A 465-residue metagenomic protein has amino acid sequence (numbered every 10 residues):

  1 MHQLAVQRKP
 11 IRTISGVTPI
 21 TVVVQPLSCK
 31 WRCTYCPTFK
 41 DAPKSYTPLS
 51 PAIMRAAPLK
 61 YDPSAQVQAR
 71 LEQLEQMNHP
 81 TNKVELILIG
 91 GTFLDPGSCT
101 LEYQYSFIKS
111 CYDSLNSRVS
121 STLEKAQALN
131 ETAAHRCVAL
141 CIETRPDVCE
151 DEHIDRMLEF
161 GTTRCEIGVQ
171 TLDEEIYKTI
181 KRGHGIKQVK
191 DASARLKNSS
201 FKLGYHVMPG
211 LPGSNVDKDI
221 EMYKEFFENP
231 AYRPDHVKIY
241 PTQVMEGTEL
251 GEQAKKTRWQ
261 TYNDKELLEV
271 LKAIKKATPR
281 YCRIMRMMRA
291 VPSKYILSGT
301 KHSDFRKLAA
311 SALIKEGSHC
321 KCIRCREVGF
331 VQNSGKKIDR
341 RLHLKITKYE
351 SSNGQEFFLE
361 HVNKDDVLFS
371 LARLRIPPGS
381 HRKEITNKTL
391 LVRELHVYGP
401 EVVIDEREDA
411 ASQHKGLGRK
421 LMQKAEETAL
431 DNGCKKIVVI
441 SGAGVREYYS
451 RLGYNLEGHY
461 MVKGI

Functional and structural regions predicted by a protein language model:
M1-R32, K40-Q66, L71-T81, A134: N-terminal [4Fe-4S]-dependent radical SAM core
P48-Q66, L86, G90-G204, M208-K265 (+2 more regions): Conserved non-cysteine loop/helix-boundary elements of the Radical SAM core domain that shape
I239, E246, Q253-H302: Long, internal scaffold/assembly segments composed of regular secondary structure
R283-L390, L395-Y398, V402-I404, N432 (+1 more regions): Non-catalytic substrate-recognition and accessory regions of acyl/acetyltransferase enzymes
E408-T428: Conserved acetyl-CoA-binding loop-helix of GNAT-fold acetyltransferases
E427-S441: Conserved GNAT acetyl-CoA-binding A-motif
S450-G458: Conserved acetyl-CoA-binding loop of GNAT-fold acetyltransferases
